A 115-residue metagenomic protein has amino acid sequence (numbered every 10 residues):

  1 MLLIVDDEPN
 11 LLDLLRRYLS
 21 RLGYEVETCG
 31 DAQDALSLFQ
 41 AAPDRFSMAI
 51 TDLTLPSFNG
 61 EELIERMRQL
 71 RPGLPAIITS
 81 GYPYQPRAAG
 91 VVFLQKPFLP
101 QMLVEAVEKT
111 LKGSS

Functional and structural regions predicted by a protein language model:
L3, T28-M48: Acidic, metal-coordinating helix/loop segments flanking the phosphotransfer/catalytic sites of two-component signaling
D7-P9: Two-component His->Asp phosphorelay active-site signatures
L12, P56: The feature encodes the CheY-like receiver
D13-R21: Charged docking surfaces used in two-component/phosphorelay signaling
R16, F98-L111: C-terminal output helix
D52: Active-site residues of response regulator receiver
